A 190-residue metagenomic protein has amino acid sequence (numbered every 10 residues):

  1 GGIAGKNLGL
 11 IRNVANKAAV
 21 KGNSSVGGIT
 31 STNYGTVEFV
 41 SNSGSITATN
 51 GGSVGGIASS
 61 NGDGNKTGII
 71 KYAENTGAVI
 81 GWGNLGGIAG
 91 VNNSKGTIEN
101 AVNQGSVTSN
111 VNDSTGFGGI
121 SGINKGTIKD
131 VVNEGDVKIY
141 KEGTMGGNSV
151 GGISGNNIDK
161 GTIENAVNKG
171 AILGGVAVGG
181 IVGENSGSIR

Functional and structural regions predicted by a protein language model:
G2-V178, V182-R190: Surface-exposed loop/turn motifs in large extracellular/passenger domains
